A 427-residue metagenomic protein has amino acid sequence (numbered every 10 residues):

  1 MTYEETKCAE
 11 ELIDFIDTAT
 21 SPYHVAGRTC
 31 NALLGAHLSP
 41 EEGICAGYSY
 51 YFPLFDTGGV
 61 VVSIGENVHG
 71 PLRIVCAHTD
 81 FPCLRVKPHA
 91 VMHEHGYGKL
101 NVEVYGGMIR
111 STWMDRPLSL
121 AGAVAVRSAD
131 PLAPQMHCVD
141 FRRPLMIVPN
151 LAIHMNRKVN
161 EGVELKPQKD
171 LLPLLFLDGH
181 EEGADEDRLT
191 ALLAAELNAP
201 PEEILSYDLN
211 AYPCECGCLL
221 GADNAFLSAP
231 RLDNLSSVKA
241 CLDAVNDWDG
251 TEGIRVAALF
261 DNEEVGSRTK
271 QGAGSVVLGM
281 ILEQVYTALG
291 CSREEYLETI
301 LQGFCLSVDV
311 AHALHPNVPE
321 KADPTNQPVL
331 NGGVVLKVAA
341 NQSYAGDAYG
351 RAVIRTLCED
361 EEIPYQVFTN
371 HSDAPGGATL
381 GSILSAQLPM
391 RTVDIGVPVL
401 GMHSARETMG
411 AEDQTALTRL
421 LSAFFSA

Functional and structural regions predicted by a protein language model:
M1-A427: N-terminal hydrophobic/helix-forming segments and targeting peptides
